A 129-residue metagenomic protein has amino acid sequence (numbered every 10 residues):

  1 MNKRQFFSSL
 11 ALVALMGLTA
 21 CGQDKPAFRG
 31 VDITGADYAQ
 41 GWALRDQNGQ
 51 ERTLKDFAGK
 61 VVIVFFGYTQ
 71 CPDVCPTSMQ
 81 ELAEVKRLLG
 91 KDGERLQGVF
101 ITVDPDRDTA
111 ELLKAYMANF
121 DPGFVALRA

Functional and structural regions predicted by a protein language model:
K3-S8: N-terminal export leaders
G17-A20: C-terminal motif of bacterial Sec signal peptides marking the signal peptidase cleavage site
G22-K25: Bacterial signal peptide processing site
I33-D37: Start-of-domain marker
W42-V62, K86: A short beta-strand-turn-helix
L54-L82: Short active-site neighborhood of thiol/selenol oxidoreductases, capturing the structured segment around
K60-V61, T77-I101, A118: Conserved helix-turn-beta segment immediately C-terminal to the redox Cys motif in thioredoxin-like folds
V99, K114-A129: Short, internal strand/loop/helix patches that form the active-site neighborhood or redox-interaction surface
